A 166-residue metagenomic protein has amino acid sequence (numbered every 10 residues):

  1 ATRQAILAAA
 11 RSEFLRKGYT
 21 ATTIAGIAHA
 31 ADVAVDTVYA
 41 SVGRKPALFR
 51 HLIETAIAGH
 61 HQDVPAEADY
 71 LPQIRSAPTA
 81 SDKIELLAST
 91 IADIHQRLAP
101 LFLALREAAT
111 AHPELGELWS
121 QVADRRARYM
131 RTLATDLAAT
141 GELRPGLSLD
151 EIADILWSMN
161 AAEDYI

Functional and structural regions predicted by a protein language model:
A5, A9, E13-A47, H51: Helix-turn-helix
A5, A9-K17, D69-Q73, L101 (+2 more regions): Solvent-exposed, amphipathic alpha-helical segments
L7, I53, I84, A88 (+2 more regions): Amphipathic, non-transmembrane alpha-helical scaffold segments
G26-H29, E107-H112: Helix-loop segments that flank and shape redox-cofactor active sites
K45-A47, H51, H61-Q96: Hydrophobic alpha-helical connector segments
T90-R106, P113-T140, E151-D154: Amphipathic alpha-helical packing segments from all-alpha helical-bundle domains
A109-A111, A127, P145-I166: Hydrophobic alpha-helical segments that form the core of small-molecule binding pockets and/or dimer interfaces
